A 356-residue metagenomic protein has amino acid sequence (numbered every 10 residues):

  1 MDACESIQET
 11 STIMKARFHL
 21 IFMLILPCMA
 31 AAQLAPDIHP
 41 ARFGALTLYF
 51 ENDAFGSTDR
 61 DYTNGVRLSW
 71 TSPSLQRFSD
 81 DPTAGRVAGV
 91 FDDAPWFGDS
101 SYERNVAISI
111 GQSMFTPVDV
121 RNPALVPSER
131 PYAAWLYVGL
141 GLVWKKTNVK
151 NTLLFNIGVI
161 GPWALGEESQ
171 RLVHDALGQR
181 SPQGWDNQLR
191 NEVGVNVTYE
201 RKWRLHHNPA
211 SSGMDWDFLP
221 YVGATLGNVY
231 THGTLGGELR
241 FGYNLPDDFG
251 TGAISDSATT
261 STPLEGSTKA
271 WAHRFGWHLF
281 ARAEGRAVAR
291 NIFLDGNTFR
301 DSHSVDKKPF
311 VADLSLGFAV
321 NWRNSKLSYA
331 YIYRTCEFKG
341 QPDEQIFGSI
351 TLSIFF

Functional and structural regions predicted by a protein language model:
Q33-F43, S74-R104, K145-T152, L205-F218 (+2 more regions): Short loop/turn motifs that connect adjacent beta-strands in outer-membrane beta-barrel proteins
Q33-F78, N105-G111, F115-V120, V288-L294: Short glycine/proline- and aromatic-enriched beta-strand/turn motifs that initiate or cap beta-hairpins
A45, V118-D119, E238, Y243-F356: Outer membrane beta-barrel transmembrane domains
L46-N52, V106-M114, F155-G161, R201 (+6 more regions): Transmembrane beta-barrel strands of outer-membrane/channel proteins
E51-F55, F115-D119, I160-A164, R204-N208 (+4 more regions): Sequence/structural signature of outer-membrane beta-barrel proteins
R60-V66, Y132-L136, N151, N191-V197 (+6 more regions): Residues that define the transmembrane beta-barrel architecture of outer-membrane proteins
V90-G166: Long, hydrophobic/aromatic-enriched structural stretches that serve as scaffold segments
P123-S128, S181-N187, G223, R300-S304 (+1 more regions): Extracellular loop and loop/strand-boundary signature of outer-membrane beta-barrel proteins
